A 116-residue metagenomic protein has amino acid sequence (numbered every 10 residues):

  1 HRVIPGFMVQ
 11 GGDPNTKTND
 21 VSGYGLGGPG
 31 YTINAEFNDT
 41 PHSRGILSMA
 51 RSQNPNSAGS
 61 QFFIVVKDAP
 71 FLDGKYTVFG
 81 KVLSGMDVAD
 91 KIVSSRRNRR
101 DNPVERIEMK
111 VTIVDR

Functional and structural regions predicted by a protein language model:
H1-R116: Cyclophilin-like peptidyl-prolyl cis-trans isomerases
